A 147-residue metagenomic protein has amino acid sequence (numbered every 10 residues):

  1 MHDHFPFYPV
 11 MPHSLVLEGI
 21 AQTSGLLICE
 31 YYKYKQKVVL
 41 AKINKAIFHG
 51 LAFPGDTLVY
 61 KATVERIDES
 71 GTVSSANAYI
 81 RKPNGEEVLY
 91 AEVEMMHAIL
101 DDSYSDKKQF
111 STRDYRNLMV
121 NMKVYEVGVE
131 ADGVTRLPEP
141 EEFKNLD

Functional and structural regions predicted by a protein language model:
M1-Q36, V129-D147: A conserved, well-ordered hydrophobic junction motif at loop->secondary-structure transitions
H2, F7-Y8, S14, K37-L40 (+4 more regions): Generic secondary-structure boundary/loop-capping signal
S24-K61, E92-E94: Hydrophobic beta-strand-centered segment that forms part of the acyl-chain substrate-binding groove
P54, T63-D147: HotDog/MaoC-like acyl-thioester-processing domains
